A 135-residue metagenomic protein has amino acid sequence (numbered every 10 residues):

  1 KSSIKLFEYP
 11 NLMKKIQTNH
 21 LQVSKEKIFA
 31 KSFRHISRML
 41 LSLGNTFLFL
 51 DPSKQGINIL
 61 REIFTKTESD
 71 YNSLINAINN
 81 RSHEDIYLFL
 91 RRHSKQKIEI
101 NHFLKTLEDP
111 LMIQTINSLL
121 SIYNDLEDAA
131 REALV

Functional and structural regions predicted by a protein language model:
K1-V135: Cytosolic, long alpha-helical scaffolding segments
